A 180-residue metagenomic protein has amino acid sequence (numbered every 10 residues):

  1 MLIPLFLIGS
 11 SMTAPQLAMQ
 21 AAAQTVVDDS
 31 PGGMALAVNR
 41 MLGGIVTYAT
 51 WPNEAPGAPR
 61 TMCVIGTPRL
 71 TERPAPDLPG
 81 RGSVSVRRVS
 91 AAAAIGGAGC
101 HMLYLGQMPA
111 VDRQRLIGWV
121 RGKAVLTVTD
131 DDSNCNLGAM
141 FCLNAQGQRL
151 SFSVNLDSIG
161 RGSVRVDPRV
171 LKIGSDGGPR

Functional and structural regions predicted by a protein language model:
L2-R180: Short hydrophobic alpha-helices and adjacent helix-cap/hinge residues
